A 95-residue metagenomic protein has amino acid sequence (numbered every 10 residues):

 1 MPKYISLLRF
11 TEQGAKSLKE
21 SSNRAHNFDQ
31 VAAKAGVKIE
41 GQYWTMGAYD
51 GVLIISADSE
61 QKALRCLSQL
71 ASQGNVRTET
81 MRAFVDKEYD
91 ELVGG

Functional and structural regions predicted by a protein language model:
M1-A33, K38, M46-Y49, E88-G95: Short S/T/G/P-rich N-terminal loop/turn motif that feeds into the first structured element of a domain
I5-R9, Y43-C66: Short, well-ordered beta-strand segments in beta-rich or mixed alpha/beta enzyme and ligand-binding folds
K16, I54, A83-D86: Short amphipathic alpha-helical "recognition" segments used for binding
A32, I54, D58-S59, E79 (+1 more regions): Alpha-helix boundary/capping detector
G36-Y43, T78-T80: A short linear hydrophobic-aromatic micro-motif
A57-F84: An amphipathic, aromatic/His-enriched active-site/gating alpha helix that lines ligand/cofactor pockets
